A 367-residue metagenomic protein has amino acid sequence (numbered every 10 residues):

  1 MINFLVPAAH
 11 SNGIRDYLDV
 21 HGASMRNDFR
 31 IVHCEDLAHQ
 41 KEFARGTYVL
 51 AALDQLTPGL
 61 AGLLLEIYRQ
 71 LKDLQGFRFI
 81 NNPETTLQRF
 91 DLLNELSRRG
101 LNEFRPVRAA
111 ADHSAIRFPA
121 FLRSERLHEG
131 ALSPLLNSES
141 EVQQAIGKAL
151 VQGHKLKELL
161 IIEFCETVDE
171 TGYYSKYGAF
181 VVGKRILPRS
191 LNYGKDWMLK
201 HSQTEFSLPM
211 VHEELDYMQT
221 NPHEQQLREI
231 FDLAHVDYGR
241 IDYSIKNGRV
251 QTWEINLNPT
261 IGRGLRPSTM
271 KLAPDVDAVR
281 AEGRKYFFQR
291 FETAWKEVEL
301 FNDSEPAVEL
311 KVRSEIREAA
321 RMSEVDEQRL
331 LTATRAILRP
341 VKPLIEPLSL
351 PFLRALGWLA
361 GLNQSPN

Functional and structural regions predicted by a protein language model:
M1-F4: Extreme N-terminal starter segment of soluble prokaryotic enzymes
P7-R117: Conserved N-proximal alpha/beta basic substrate-recognition cap immediately N-terminal to, or forming the N-lobe
T86, A120-K148: Glycine-rich phosphate-binding loop of ATP-grasp-fold ATP-dependent ligases
A110-A111, F164-V168, D242-S244: Short, solvent-exposed loop/turn elements at beta->coil junctions and helix N-caps that rim active or binding pockets
A120, L160, L187, G239 (+1 more regions): Protein kinase-like catalytic core scaffold
S140-M218, P222-E224, I230-F231: Phosphate-binding site of ATP-dependent enzymes
G178, R240-D242: Short, surface-exposed charged micro-motifs
V236, I245-N367: C-terminal active-site "lid" helix and adjoining low-complexity regulatory extension at the edge of ATP-using catalytic
